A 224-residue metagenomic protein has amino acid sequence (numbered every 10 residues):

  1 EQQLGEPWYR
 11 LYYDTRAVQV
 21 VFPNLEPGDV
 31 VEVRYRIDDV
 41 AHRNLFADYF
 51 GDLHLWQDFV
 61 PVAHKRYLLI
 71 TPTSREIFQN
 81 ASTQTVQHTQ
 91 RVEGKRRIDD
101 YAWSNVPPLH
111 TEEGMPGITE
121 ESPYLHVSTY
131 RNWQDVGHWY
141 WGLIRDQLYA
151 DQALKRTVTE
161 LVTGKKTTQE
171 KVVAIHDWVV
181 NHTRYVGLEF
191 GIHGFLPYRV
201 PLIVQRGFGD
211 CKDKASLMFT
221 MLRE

Functional and structural regions predicted by a protein language model:
E1-G51, W56-Q57, K65-L68: Beta-sandwich/jelly-roll carbohydrate-recognition scaffolds of carbohydrate-active enzymes
E1-Q3, N132, R199: Short, solvent-exposed coil/turn linker segments
D14-Q19, E160-E224: Active-site neighborhood of thiol-dependent amide/isopeptide-bond enzymes
T15, L25-P27, V62-A63, K95 (+2 more regions): Short, well-ordered loop/turn elements at secondary-structure boundaries
V20-P23, Y101-S104, K214: Generic beta-strand/beta-sheet core signal
E32, T83, D213-S216: Low-complexity, compositionally biased segments
D38-G51, Q57-L188, I192-H193: Secretory-pathway-linked proteins and extracytosolic
